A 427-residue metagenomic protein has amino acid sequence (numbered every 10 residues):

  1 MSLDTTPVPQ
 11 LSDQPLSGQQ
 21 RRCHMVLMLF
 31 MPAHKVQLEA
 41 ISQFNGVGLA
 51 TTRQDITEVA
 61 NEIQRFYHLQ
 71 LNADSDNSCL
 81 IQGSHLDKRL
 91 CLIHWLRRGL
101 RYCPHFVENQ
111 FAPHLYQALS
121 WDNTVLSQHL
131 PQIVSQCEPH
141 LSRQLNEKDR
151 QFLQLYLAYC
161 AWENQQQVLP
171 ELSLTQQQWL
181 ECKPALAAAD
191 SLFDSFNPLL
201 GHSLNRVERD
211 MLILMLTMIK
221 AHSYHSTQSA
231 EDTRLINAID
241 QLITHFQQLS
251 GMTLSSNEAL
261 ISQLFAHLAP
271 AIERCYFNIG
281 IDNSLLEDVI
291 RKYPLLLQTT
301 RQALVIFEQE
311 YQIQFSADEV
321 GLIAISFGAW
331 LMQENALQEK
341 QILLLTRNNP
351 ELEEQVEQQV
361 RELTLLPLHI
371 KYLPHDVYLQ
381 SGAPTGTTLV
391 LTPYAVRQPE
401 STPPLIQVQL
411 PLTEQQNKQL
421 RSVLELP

Functional and structural regions predicted by a protein language model:
M1-P427: A cross-family "folded-core" feature that marks the main globular domain of proteins
